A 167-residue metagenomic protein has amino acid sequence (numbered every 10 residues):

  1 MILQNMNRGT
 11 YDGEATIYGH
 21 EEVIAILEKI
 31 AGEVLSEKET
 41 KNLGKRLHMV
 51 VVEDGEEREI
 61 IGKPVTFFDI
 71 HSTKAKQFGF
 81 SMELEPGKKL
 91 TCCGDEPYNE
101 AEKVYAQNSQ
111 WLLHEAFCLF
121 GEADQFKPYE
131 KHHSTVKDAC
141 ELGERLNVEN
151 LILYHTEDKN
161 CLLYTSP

Functional and structural regions predicted by a protein language model:
M1-T40: Active-site HxH/HxHxD metal-binding segment of metal-dependent hydrolases
A15-H20, V148-K159: Divalent metal-dependent hydrolysis catalytic cores, especially in the metallo-beta-lactamase
I17, V65, D95, L112 (+1 more regions): Divalent metal-coordination and catalytic microenvironments
M49-V104: Core dinuclear metal-dependent hydrolase active-site scaffold
K74, Y98-E100, C118-E122, H155-C161: Active-site environment of divalent metal-dependent phosphoester hydrolases
S109: An anion/phosphate-binding loop that grips the pyrophosphate of nucleotide cofactors and donors
Y129-K137: Charged helix-capping and loop-helix junction motifs
Y164-P167: Conserved small/polar residues in nucleotide/adenosyl-binding loops
